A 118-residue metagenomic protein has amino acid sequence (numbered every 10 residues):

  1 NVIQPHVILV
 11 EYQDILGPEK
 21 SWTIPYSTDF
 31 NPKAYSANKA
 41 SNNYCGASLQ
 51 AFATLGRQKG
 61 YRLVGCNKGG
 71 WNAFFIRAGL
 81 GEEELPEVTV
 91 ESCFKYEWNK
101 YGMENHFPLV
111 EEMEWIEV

Functional and structural regions predicted by a protein language model:
N1-V2: GT-A fold catalytic core of metal-dependent nucleotide-sugar glycosyltransferases, centered on the diacidic
P5-Q13: Conserved beta-strand signature within the Rossmann-like core of class I S-adenosyl-L-methionine
L16-P18: Feature marks short, surface-exposed loop/turn motifs that line or immediately flank catalytic pockets and channel
K20-V118: Rossmann-like AdoMet/SAM-dependent catalytic core
